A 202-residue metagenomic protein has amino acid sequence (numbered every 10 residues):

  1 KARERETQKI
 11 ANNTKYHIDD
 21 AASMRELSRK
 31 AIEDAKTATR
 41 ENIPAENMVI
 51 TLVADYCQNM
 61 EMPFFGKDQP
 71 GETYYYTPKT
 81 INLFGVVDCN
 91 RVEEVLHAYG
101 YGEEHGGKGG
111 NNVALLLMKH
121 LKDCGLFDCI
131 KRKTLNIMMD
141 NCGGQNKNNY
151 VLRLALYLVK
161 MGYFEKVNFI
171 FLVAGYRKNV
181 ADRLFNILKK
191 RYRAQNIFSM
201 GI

Functional and structural regions predicted by a protein language model:
K1-I202: Extended mixed-charge, aromatic/glycine-enriched low-complexity segments
